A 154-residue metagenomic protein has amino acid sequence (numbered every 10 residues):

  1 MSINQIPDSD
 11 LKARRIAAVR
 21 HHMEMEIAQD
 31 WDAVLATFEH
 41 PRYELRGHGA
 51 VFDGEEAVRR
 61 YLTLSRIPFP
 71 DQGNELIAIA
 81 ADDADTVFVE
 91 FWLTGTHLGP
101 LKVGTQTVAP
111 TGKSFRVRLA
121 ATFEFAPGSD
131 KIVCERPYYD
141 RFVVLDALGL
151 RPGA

Functional and structural regions predicted by a protein language model:
M1-A154: C-terminal and inter-domain tail/linker signature
